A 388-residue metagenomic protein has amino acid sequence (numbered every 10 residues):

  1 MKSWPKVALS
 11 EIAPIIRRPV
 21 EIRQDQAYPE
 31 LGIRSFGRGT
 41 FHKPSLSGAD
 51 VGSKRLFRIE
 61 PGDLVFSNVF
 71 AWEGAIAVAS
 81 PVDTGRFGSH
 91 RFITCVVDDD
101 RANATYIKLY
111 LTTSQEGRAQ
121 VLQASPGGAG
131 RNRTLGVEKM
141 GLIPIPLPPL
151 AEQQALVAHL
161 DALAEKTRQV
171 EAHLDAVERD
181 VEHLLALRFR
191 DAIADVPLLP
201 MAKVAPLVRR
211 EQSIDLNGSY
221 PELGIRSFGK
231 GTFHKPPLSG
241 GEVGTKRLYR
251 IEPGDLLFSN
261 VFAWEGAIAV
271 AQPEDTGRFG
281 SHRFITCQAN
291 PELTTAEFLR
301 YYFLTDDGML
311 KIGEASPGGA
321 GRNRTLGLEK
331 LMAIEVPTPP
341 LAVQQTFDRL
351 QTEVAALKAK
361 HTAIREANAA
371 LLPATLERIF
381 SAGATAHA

Functional and structural regions predicted by a protein language model:
M1-V20, L142-A158, A162-Q212, A333 (+2 more regions): Non-catalytic DNA-recognition/assembly elements of restriction-modification systems
P5-P19, I93-P146, M201-Q212, I285-T338: Basic, amphipathic alpha-helical recognition segments used for DNA target recognition
A8-E21, G32-L64, A202-S213, G218-S219 (+1 more regions): Sequence-specific dsDNA recognition surfaces
Q24, A119-L122, L216, A359-A363: A short, aromatic/hydrophobic, helix- or strand-capping loop or linear motif that either lines the entrance/gate
Y28-S45, S67, A71-S89, I93 (+10 more regions): Short, ligand-facing micro-motifs at secondary-structure edges
